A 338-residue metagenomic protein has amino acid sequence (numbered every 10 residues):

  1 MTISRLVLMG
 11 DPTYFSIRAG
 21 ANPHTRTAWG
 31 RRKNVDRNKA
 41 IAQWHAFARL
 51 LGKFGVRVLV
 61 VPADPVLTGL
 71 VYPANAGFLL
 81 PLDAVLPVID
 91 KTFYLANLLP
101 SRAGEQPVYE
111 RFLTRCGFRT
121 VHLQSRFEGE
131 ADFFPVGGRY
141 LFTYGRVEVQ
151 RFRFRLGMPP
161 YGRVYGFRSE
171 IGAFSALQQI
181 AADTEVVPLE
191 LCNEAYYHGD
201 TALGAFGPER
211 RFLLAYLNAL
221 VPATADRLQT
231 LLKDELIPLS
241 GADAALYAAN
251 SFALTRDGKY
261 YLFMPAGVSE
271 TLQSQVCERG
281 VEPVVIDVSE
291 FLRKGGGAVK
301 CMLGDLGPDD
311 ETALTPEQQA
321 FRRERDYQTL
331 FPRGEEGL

Functional and structural regions predicted by a protein language model:
M1-L338: The feature marks the mature, well-folded catalytic cores of soluble enzymes
